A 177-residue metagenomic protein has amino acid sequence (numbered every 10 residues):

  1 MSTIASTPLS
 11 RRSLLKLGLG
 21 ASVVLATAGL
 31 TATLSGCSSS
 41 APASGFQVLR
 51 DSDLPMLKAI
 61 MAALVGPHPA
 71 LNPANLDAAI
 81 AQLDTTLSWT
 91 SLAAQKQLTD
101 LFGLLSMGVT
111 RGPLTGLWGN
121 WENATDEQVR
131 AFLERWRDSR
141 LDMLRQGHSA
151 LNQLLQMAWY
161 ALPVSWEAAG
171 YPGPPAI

Functional and structural regions predicted by a protein language model:
S2, M157-I177: Short, functional C-terminal segments
T3-L25: N-terminal secretory signal peptides and thylakoid transit peptides that target proteins across membranes
P8-L9, A28-V65: C-terminal segment of N-terminal export signals and the immediately downstream linker at the start of the mature
S13, D53, P175: Solvent-exposed, flexible loop/coil residues
K16-V24, F46, S52, V65 (+2 more regions): Short, amphipathic alpha-helical segments
V23-V24, A28, A161-S165: Short linear motifs in low-complexity, proline-biased tails and propeptides
L54-A161, E167: Flexible, low-complexity segments enriched for small/polar residues
